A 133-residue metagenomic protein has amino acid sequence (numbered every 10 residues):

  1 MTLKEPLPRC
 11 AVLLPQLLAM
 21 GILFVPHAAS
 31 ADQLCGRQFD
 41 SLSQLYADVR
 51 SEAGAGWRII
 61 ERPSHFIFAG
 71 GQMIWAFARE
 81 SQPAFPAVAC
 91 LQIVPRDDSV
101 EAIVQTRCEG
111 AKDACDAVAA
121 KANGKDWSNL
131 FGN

Functional and structural regions predicted by a protein language model:
T2-L17: Bacterial N-terminal signal peptides that target proteins for export
V25-P26: N-terminal signal peptide c-region/cleavage motif recognized by signal peptidases
A29-F85: N-terminal secretory signal peptides
A78-E80, V94-P95, V104-G110, A119: A mature extracytoplasmic/lumenal domain signature
A84-C90, E101-I103: Short, surface-exposed coil-to-beta transition loops
D97-S99: Extracytoplasmic
R107-N133: C-terminal partner/receptor-binding element of secreted or periplasmic proteins
